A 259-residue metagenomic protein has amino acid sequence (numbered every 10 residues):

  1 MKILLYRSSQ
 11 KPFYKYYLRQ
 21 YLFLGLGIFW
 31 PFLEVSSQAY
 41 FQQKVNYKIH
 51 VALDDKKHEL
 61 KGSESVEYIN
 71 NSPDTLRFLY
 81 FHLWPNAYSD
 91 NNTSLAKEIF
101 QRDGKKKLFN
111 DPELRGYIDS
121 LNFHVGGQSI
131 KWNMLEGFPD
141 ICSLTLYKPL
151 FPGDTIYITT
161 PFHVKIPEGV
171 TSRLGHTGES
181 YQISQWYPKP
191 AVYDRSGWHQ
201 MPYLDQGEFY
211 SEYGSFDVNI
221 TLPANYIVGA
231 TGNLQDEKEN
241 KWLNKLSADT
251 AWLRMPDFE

Functional and structural regions predicted by a protein language model:
R19-P31: Bacterial N-terminal signal peptides
E34-K61, T177-G178: N-terminal, polar/Ser/Thr-rich
Q38, I49-V51, K131-N133, T145-P149 (+1 more regions): Beta-strand-rich interaction surfaces with strong enrichment in secreted/lumenal proteins
Y68-S72: Asparagine-centered strand-capping/turn motif at beta-strand->loop junctions
F81-S129, N225: Solvent-exposed beta-hairpin/edge-strand motifs
D103-Y117, L121, M134-E136, P161-E259: Extended, low-hydrophobicity, Ser/Thr/Pro/Gly-biased non-transmembrane segments
F151-T160: Short Pro-Gly-centered flexible turn/kink motifs
